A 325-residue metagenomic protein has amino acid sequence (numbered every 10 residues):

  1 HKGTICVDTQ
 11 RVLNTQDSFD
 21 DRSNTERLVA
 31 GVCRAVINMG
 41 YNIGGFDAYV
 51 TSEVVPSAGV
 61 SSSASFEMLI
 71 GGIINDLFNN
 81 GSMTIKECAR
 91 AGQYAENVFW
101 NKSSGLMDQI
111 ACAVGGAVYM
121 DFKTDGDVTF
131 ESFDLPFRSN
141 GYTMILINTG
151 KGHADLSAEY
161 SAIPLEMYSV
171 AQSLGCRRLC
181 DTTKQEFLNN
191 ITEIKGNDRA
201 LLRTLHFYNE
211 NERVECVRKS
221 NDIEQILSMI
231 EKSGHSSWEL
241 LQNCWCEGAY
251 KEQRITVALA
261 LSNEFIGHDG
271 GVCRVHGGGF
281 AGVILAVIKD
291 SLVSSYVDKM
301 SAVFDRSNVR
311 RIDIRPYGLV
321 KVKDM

Functional and structural regions predicted by a protein language model:
H1-A91, I255, L261, F265-I266: Anion-binding (especially nucleotide phosphate/pyrophosphate-binding) glycine-rich loop and adjoining beta-alpha core
H1-N24, A35, N42, Y119-R274 (+1 more regions): C-terminal nucleotide
K2, V50-P56, A89-F99, T124 (+2 more regions): Acidic, glycine-rich active-site loops and adjacent beta-strand->loop/helix elements that engage anionic groups
L28, V50, F66, C88-A91 (+5 more regions): Internal, well-ordered alpha-helical segments in soluble enzyme and binding-protein domains
A58-L146, K323-D324: Fold-level recognition of mixed alpha/beta catalytic cores in primary-metabolism enzymes, strongest
G116, F280, R315: A generic "binding-loop/recognition-motif" signal
G278-L285: N-terminal pre-core extensions flanking Radical SAM catalytic domains
